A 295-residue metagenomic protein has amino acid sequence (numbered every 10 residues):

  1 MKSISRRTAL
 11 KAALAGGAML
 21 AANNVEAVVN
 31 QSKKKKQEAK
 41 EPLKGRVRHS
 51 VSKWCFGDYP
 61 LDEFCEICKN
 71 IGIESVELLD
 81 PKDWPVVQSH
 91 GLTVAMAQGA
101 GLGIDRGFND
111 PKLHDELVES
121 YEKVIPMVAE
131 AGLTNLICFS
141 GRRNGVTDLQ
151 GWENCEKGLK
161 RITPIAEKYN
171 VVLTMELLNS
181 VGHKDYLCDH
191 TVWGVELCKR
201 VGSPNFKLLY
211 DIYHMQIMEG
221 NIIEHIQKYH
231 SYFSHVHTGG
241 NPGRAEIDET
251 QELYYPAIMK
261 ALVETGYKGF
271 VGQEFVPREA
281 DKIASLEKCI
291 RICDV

Functional and structural regions predicted by a protein language model:
K2-R48, K53-K69, G132-T134, C188-Y210 (+1 more regions): Histidine-acidic metal/acid-base catalytic patches
A13-A22, E41-L43, G107-K207, I217: Active-site acidic/histidine proton-transfer and metal-coordination neighborhood in alpha/beta enzyme cores
C55-G57, D80-K82, A100-L102, R142-N144 (+4 more regions): Active-site-proximal loop/turn and secondary-structure-junction residues that shape catalytic pockets, frequently
F64-D83: Catalytic domains of carbohydrate-active enzymes, especially glycoside hydrolases
K69, Q88, A129, E167 (+1 more regions): Anion (oxyanion) recognition and catalysis
D80-H90, I104-D105: Glycine-rich, proline-tolerant flexible connector loops at the mouths of alpha/beta enzymes
